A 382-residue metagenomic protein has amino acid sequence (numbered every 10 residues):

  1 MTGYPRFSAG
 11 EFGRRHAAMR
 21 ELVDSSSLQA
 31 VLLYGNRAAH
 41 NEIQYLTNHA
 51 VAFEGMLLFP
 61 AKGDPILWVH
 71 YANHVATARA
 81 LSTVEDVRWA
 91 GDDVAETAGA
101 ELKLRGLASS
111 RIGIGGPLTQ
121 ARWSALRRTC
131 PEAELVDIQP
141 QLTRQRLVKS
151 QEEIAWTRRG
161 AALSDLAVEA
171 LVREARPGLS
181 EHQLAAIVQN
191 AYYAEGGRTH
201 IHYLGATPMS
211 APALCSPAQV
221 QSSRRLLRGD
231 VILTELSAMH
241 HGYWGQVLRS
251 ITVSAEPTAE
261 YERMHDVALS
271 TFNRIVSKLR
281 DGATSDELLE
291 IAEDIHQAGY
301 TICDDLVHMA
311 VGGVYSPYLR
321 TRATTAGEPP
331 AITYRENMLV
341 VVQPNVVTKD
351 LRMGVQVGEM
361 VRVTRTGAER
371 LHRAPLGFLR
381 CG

Functional and structural regions predicted by a protein language model:
M1-G382: Active-site neighborhoods and metal-handling regions in enzymes and metal-associated proteins
